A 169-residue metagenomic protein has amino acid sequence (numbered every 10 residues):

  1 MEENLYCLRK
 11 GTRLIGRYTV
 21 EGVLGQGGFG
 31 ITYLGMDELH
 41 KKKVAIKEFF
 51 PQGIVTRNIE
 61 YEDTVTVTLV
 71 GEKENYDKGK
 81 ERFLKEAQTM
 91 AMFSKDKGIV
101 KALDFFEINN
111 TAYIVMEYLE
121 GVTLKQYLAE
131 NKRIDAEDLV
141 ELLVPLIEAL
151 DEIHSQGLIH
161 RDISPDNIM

Functional and structural regions predicted by a protein language model:
E21-G27, T32: Protein kinase glycine-rich loop
M36-V44, F50-V55: Conserved N-lobe loop of protein kinases adjacent to the ATP-binding glycine-rich P-loop
I59-M92: AlphaC helix of the eukaryotic protein kinase fold
F105: Activation-segment/catalytic-loop signature of the eukaryotic protein kinase fold
N109-T123, Y127: Conserved short submotifs of the Hanks-type protein kinase catalytic core that shape the nucleotide-binding pocket
L142-L143: Activation segment signature within eukaryotic-like protein kinase domains
L146-L158: Protein kinase catalytic-loop region centered on the HRD/HxD motif
R161: Residue immediately N-terminal to the catalytic "proton-acceptor" Asp in the protein kinase catalytic loop
